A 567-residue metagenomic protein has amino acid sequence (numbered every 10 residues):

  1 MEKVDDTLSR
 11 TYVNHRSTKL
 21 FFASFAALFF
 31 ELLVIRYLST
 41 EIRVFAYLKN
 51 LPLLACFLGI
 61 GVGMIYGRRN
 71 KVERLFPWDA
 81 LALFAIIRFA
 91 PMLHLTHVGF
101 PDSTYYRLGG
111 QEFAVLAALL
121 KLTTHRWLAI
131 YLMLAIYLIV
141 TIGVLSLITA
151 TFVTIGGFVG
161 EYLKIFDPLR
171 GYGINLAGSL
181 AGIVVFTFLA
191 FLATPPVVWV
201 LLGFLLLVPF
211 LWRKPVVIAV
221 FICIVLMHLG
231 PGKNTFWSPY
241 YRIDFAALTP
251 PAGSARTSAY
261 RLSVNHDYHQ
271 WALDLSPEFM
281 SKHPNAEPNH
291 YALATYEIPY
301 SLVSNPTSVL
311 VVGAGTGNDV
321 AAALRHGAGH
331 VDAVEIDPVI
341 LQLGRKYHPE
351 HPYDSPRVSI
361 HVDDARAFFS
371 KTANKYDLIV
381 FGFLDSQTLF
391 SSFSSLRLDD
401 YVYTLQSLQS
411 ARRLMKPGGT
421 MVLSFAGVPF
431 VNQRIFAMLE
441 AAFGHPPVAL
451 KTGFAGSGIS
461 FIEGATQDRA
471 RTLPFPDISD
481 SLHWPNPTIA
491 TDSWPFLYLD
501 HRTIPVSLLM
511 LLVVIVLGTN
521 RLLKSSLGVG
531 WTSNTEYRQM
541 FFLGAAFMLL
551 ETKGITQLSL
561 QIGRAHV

Functional and structural regions predicted by a protein language model:
M1-H566: Alpha-helical transmembrane segments of multi-pass membrane proteins
